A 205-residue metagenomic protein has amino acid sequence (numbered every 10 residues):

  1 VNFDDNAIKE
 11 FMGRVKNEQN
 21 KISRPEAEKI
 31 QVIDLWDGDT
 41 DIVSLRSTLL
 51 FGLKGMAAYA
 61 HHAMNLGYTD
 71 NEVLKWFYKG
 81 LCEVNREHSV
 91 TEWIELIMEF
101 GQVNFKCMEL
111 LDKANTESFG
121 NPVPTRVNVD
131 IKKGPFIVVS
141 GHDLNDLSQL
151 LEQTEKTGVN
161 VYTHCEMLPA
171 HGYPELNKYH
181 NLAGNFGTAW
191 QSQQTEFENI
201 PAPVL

Functional and structural regions predicted by a protein language model:
V1-L205: Metallocofactor- and cofactor-centric catalytic cores in central/energy metabolism, strongly enriched
